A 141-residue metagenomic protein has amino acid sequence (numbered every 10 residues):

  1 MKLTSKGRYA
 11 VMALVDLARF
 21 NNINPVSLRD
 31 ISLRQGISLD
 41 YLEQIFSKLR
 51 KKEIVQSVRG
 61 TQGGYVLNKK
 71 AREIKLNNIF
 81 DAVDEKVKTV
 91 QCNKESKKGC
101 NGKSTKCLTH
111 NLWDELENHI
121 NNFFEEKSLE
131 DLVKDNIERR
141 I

Functional and structural regions predicted by a protein language model:
A10-N22: Short amphipathic alpha-helical interface segments
R19-N22, L33, K51: The C-terminal cap of the DNA-recognition helix in HTH/winged-HTH DNA-binding domains, marking the helix-to-coil
V26-Q35: A short alpha-helical element within helix-turn-helix/winged-helix DNA-binding domains across DNA-binding proteins
D40: Key DNA-contact positions within bacterial/archaeal DNA-binding proteins
I45-R50: Basic amphipathic alpha-helical segments that dock to polyanions
I54-Q62, V66-L67: Beta-hairpin "wing" of winged helix-turn-helix
A71-S96, T109, E115: Conserved segment of winged-helix/HTH DNA-binding domains
C92-I141: C-terminal regulatory/oligomerization modules of transcriptional regulators
